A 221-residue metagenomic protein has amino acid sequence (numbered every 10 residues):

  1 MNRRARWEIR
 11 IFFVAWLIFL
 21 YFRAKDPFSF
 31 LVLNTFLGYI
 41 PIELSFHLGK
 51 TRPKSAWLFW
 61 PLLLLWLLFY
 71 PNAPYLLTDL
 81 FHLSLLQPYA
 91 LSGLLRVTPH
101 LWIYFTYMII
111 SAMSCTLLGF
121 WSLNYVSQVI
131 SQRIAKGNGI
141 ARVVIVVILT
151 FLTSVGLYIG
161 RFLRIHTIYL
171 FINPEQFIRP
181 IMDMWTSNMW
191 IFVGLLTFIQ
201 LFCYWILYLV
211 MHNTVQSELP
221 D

Functional and structural regions predicted by a protein language model:
M1, H47-F59, I130-I140: Membrane-interface helix-boundary motifs at transmembrane edges
M1-I11, A141: N-terminal membrane topogenic signal
R3-R4, P27-L31, P99-Y104, H166 (+1 more regions): Membrane-interface transmembrane-helix boundary segments in multi-pass integral membrane proteins
F19-S29, L48-R52: Short, hydrophobic transmembrane alpha-helix segments
N34-K50: Central hydrophobic cores of alpha-helical transmembrane segments in multi-pass inner-membrane proteins across all
W60-Y75, V144-G160: Hydrophobic alpha-helical membrane-insertion segments
L80-P88, V155-E175: Juxtamembrane non-transmembrane "cap" segments at the membrane-aqueous interface of multi-pass membrane proteins
S111-S131, T197-S217: Transmembrane alpha-helical segments in integral membrane proteins
